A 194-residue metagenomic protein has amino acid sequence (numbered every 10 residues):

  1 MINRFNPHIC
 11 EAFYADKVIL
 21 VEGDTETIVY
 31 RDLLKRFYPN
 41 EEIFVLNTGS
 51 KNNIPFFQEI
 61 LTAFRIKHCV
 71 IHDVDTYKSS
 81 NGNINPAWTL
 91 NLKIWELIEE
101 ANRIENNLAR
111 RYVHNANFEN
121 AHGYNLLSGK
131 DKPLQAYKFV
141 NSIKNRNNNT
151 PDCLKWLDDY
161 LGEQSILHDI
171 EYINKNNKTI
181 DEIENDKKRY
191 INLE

Functional and structural regions predicted by a protein language model:
I2-L20, D24-E194: Acidic, Mg2+-coordinating catalytic modules of nucleic-acid enzymes
